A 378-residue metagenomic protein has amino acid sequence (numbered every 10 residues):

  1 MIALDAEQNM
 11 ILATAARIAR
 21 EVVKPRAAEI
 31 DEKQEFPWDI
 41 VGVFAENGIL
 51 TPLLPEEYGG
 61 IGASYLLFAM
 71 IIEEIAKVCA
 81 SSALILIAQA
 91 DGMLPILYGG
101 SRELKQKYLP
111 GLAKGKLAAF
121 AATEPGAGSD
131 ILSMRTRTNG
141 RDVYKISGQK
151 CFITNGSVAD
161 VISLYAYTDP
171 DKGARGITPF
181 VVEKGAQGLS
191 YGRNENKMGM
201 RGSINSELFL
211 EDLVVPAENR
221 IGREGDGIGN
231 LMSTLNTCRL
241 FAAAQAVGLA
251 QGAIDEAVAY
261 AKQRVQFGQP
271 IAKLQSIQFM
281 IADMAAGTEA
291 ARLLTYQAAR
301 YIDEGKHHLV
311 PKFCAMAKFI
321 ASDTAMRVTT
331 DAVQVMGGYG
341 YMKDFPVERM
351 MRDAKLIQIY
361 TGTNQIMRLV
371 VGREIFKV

Functional and structural regions predicted by a protein language model:
M1-S82, I87, G99-L104, G115 (+5 more regions): Alpha-helical interface subdomain recognition
K114-T123: A short, Trp-centered hydrophobic/proline-enriched beta-strand micro-motif
A122-E124, K150, A166-T168, V181-K184 (+4 more regions): Short, structured patches in soluble enzyme cores that scaffold and shape functional sites
G126-S129, F152-N155, D169-D171, K197-I204: Short Gly/Pro-enriched turn/cap motifs at secondary-structure boundaries
S133-R135, Q187-P216: Flexible, small-/acidic-enriched active-site or ligand-binding loops
T136-G140: A structural signal for short hydrophobic beta-strand segments in well-ordered beta-sheet cores
V143, S147-Y191: A short core secondary-structure module
D212-N230: Long, acidic (Asp/Glu-rich), low-complexity accessory segments flanking structured domains
